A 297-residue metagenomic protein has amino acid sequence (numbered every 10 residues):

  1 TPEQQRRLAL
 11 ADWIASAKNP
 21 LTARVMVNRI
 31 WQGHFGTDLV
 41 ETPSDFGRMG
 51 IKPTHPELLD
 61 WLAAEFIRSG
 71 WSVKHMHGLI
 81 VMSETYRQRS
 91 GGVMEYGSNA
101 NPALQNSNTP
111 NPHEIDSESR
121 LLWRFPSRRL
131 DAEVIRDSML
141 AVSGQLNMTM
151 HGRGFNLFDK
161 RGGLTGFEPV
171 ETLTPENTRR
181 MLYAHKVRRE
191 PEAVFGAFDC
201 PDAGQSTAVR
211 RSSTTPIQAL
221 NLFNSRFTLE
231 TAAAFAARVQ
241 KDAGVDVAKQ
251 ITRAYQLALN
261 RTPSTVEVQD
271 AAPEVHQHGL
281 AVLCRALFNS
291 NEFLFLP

Functional and structural regions predicted by a protein language model:
T1-Y96, Q105, T109-E176, Q205-R210 (+2 more regions): Primarily short, surface-exposed interaction patches in extracytoplasmic proteins
H185-R188, G196-S206: A structural supersecondary motif
